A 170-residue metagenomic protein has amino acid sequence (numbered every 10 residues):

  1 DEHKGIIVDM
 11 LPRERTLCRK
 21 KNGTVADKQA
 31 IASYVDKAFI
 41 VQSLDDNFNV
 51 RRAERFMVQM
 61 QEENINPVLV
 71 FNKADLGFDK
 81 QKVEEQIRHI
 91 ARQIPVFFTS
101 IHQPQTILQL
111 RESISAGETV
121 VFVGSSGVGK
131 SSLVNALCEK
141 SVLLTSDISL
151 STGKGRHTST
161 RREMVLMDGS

Functional and structural regions predicted by a protein language model:
D1-M10, Q105-S170: Conserved G1/Walker A P-loop phosphate-binding module
D1-V50: N-terminal accessory targeting/assembly segments
H3, P12-R15, L44-N47, K73-F78 (+2 more regions): Conserved nucleotide-binding/hydrolysis micro-motifs of P-loop NTPases
G5, A26, A30-S33, N47-R51 (+8 more regions): Charged, alpha-helix-enriched surfaces in structured cytosolic catalytic cores of large nucleotide-utilizing machines
I40, L69-F71: Structural beta-sheet core signal
V41-L44, Q59, E63, G77 (+6 more regions): Conserved, well-folded catalytic cores of nucleic-acid-processing and energy-transducing macromolecular machines
R51-E62, N66: Histidine-anchored nucleotide/phosphate-binding helix
N66, K73-V128: Canonical P-loop GTPase G-domain recognition
